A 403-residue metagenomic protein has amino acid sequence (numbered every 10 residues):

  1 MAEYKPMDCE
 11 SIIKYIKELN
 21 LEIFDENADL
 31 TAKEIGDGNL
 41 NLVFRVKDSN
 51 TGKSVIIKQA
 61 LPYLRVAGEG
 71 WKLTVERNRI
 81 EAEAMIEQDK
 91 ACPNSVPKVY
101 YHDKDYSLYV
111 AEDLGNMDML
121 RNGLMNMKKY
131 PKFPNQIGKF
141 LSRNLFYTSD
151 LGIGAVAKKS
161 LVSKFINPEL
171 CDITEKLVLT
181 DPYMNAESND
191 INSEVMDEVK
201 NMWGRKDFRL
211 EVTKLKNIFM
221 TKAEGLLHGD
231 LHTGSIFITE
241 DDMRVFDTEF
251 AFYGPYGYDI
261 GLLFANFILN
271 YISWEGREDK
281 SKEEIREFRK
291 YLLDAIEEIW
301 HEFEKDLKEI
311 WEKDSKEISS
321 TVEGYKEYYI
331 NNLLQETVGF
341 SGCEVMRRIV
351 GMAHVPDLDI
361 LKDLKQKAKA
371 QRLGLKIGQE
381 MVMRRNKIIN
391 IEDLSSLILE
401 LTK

Functional and structural regions predicted by a protein language model:
M1-S107, R385, E392-K403: Conserved NTP-binding catalytic cores of kinases and kinase-like/nucleotidyltransferase enzymes across multiple kinase
K33-D48, V55-I56, L210-Y258: Active-site acidic catalytic loop and adjacent metal/ATP-binding pocket of ATP-dependent phosphoryl transfer enzymes
T51-S54, Q59-L170: Conserved ATP-binding subdomain of kinase catalytic cores across diverse folds
A60-A67, D113-M127, F146, L269 (+2 more regions): A glycine-centered beta->alpha junction motif in the catalytic cores of kinase/phosphotransferase enzymes
A60-T74, G276-F288, D314-E327: Short, flexible, glycine-rich and Lys/Arg-enriched loop motifs at helix boundaries that contact anionic partners
E83, G257-S315, S341-D357: Active-site activation/catalytic loop segments of kinase-like enzymes and analogous catalytic loops in related
M119-H228, T239, K362: ATP-dependent phospho-/nucleotidyl transfer catalytic cores
E323-K403: ATP/Mg2+ or Mg2+-diphosphate-binding catalytic cores that bind nucleotide phosphates or diphosphates via glycine-rich
